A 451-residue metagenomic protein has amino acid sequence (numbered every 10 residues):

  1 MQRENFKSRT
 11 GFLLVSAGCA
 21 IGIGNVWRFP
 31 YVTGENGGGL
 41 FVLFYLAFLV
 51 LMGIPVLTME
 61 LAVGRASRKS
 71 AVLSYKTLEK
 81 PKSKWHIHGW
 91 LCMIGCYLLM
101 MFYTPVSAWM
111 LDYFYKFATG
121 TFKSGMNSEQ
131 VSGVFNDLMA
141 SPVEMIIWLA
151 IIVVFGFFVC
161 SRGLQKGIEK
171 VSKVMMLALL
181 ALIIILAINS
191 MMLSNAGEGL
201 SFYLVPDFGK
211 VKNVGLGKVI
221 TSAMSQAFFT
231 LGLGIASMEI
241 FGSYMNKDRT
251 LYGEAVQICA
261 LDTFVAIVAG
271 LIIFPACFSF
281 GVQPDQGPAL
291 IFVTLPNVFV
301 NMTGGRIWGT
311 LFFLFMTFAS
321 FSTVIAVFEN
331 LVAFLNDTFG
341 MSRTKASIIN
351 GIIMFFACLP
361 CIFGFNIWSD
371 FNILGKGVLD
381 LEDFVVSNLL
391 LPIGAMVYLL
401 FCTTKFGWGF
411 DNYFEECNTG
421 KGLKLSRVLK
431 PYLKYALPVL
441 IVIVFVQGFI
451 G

Functional and structural regions predicted by a protein language model:
M1-W27, V56-L61, R65-I87, N246-T250 (+1 more regions): Membrane-interface "cap" regions at the ends of multi-pass membrane proteins
Q2-F6, E169, K173-F321, I325 (+2 more regions): Membrane-embedded translocation segments of transport machinery
R3, S107-A140, S243-D248, G253 (+6 more regions): Helix-loop-helix connectors at the membrane interface of multi-pass transporters/channels
R3-E4, V32-N36, A66, A71-L91 (+6 more regions): Inter-helical loop and helix-membrane interface segments of multi-pass membrane transporters/permeases
N5-S16, F41-F44, S83-Y97, I147-I152 (+6 more regions): Select transmembrane alpha-helical segments in multipass membrane proteins
G11-F48, A236-G242, Y252-V256, A260-L261: Transmembrane helix-boundary motif of multi-pass solute transporters/channels
S320-A326, S347-F365, D380-F414: Hydrophobic alpha-helical segments of multi-pass membrane transport proteins
K376-L400, G422-G451: A generic transmembrane alpha-helix motif of multi-pass inner-membrane proteins
